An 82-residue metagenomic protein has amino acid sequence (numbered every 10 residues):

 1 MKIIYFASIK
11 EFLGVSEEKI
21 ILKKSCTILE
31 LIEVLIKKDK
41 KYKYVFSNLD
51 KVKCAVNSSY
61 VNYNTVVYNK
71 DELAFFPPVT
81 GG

Functional and structural regions predicted by a protein language model:
M1-T80: Ubiquitin-like/PB1-type beta-grasp interaction modules and other compact soluble beta-rich domains
